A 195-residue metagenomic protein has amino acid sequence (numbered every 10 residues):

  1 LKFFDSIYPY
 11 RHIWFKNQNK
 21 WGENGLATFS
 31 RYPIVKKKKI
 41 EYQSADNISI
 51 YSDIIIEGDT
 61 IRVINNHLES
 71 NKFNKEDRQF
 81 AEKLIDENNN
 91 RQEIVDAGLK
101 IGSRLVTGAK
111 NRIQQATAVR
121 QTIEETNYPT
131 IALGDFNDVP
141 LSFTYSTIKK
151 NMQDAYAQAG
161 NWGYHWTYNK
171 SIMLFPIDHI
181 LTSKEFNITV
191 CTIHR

Functional and structural regions predicted by a protein language model:
K2-E82, I180, T192-R195: Structured beta-strand-rich core segments of catalytic domains in phosphoester-bond hydrolases
Y8-Y10, K100, A157-Q158: Short glycine/proline- and charge-enriched loop/turn segments that cap or connect secondary-structure elements
N17, S103-T107: Conserved short-loop catalytic and cofactor-binding motifs
Y42-S44, T107-A118: Soluble or luminal CAZymes and related metallo-dependent hydrolases
D53, I113-I131, F136-R195: Metal-dependent phosphoester-hydrolase catalytic domains
T60-E69, D96-L99, L105, L133: Active-site-proximal beta-strand elements of phosphoester/diester hydrolases
R78-S103: A solvent-exposed, charged loop/short amphipathic helix patch at secondary-structure junctions
